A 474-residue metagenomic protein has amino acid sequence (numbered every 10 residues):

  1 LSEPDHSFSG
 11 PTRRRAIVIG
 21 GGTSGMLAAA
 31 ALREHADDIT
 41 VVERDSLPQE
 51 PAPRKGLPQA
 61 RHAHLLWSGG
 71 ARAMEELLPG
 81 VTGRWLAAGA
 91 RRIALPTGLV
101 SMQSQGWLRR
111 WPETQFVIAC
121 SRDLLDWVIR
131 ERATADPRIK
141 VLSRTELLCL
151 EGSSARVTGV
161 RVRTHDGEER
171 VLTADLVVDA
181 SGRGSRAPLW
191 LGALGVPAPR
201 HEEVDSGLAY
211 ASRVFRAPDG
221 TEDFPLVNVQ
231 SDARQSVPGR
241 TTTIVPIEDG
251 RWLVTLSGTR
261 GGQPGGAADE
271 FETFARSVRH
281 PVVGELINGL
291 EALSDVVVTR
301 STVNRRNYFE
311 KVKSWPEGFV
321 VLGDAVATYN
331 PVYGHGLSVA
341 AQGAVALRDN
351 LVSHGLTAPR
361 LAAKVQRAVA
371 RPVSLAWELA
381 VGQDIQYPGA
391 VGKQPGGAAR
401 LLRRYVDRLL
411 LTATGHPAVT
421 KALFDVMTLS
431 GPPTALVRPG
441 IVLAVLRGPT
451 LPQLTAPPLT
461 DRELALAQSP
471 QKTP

Functional and structural regions predicted by a protein language model:
F8-S46: N-terminal Rossmann-like FAD-binding beta1-loop-alpha1 element of flavoenzymes
R13-R15, S24, V41, P48 (+5 more regions): Membrane-embedded alpha-helical bundles of multi-pass transporters/translocases, especially carrier/permease families
A31, P51-V100: N-terminal FAD cofactor-binding segment of flavoenzymes
L65-L66, P112-E131, R186, A233 (+1 more regions): Short beta-strand to alpha-helix junction loop
Q103-R122, G159, L256-G261: Helix-loop-beta segment of a Rossmann-like dinucleotide-binding subdomain
A119, G262-A376: FAD/FMN-dependent oxidoreductases across multiple families
A135-F274: Predominantly flavin-linked oxidoreductase catalytic cores and closely associated redox partners
R348-P474: C-terminal helical "tail/cap" subdomain of flavin- and related membrane-associated enzymes
